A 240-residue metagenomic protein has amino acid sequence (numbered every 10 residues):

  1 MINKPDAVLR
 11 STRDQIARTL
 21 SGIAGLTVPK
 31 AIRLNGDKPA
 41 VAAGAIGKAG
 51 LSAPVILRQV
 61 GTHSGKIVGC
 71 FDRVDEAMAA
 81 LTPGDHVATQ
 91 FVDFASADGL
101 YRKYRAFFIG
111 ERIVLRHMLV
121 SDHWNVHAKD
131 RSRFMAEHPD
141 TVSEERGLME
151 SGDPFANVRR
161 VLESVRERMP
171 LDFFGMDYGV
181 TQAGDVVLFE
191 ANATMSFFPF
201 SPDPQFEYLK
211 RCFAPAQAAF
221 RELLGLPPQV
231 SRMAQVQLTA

Functional and structural regions predicted by a protein language model:
M1-A45: Conserved N-proximal alpha/beta basic substrate-recognition cap immediately N-terminal to, or forming the N-lobe
N3, F108-I109, V180: Generic beta-strand structural signal
I46-I56: Acidic/histidine-enriched active-site and ligand-binding environments that engage anionic O-linkages
V55, V114-L115, F174, V187-E190: Protein kinase-like catalytic core scaffold
S64-V161: Phosphate-binding site of ATP-dependent enzymes
L162-R166: A conserved acidic, glycine/proline-rich C-terminal tail/linker
E167-L171, V180-A240: C-terminal active-site "lid" helix and adjoining low-complexity regulatory extension at the edge of ATP-using catalytic
M176-Y178: Hydrophobic residue at the +6 position relative to the catalytic HRD Asp in the kinase catalytic loop
